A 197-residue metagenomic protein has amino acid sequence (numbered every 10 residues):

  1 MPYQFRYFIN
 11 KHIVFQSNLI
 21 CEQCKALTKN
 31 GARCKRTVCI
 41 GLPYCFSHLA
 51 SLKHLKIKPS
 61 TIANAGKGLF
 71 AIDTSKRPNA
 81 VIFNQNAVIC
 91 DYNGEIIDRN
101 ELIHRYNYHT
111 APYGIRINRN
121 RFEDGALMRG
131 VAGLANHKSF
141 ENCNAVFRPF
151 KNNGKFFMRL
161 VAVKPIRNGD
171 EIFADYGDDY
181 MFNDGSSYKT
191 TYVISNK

Functional and structural regions predicted by a protein language model:
M1-N18: Intrinsically disordered, low-complexity acidic/polar tracts
Y7-F8, L19, K138-K197: C-terminal SET catalytic tail plus cysteine-rich post-SET Zn-binding segment of SAM-dependent SET-domain
I20, N30, G41, A65-K67 (+7 more regions): Core residues of folded domains in eukaryotic genome-function proteins
C21-L52: Cys/His-rich Zn2+-coordinating "finger/knuckle" modules used by eukaryotic regulatory proteins
R33-T37, F46-S47, I57, Y92 (+4 more regions): Intrinsically disordered, low-complexity regions enriched in proline, serine, glycine and charged residues
T37, N84-A87, N93, P112-R121 (+2 more regions): SET-domain substrate-recognition elements in eukaryotic SAM-dependent protein methyltransferases
L52-P149, Y188-K197: Catalytic cores of histone-lysine modification enzymes
